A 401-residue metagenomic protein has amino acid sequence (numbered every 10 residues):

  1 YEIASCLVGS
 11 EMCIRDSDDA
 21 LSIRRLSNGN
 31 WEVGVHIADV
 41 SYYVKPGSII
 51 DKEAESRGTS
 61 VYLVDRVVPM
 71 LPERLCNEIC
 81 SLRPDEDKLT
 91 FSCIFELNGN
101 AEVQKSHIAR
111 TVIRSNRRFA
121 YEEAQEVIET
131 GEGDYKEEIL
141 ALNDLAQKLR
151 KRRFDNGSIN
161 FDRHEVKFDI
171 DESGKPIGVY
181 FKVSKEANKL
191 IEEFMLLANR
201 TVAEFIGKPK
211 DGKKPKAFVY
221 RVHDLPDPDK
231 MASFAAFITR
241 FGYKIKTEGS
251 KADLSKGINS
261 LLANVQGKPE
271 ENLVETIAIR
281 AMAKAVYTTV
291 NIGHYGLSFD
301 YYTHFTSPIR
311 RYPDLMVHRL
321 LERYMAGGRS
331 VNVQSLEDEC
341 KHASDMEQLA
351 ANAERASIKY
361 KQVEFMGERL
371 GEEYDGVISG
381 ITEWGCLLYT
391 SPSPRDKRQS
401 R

Functional and structural regions predicted by a protein language model:
Y1-E2: Short, exposed "boundary/linker" segments that immediately precede the start of a downstream structural module
S5-E11, R15-S391, R395, R401: Conserved, carboxylate-rich catalytic/transport cores that coordinate ions
